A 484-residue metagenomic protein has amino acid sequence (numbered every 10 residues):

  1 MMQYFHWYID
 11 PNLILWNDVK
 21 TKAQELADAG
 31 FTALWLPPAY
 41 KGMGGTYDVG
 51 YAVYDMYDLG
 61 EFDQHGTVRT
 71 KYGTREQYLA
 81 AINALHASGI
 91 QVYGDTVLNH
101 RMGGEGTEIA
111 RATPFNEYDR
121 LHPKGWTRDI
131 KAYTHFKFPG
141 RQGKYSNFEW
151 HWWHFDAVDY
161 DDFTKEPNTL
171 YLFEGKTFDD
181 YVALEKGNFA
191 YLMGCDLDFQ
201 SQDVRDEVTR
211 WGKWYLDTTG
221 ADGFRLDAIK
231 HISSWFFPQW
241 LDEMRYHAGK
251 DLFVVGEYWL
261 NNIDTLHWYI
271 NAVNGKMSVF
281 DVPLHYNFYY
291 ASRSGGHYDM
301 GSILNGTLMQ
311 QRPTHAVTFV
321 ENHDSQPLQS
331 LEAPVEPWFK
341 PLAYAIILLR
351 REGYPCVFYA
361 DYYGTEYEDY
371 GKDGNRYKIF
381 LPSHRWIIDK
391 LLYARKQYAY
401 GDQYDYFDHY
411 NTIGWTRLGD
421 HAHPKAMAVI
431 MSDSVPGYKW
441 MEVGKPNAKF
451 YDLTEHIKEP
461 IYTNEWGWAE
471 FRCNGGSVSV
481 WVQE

Functional and structural regions predicted by a protein language model:
M1-I14, Y191-L197: Boundary/entry segment of secreted carbohydrate-active catalytic domains
M2, D18, A23-F31, P37-Y40 (+7 more regions): Active-site-proximal helices and loops of the catalytic beta/alpha 8
H6-Y8, G60-D63, D324: Short, histidine-centered active-site or binding-site loop motifs used for metal coordination, general acid-base
N12, W16, K71-Y78, S201 (+2 more regions): Solvent-exposed, acidic/flexible segments
D55-A84: Aromatic/His-enriched, Gly/Pro-containing loop or helix-boundary segments that lie immediately adjacent to catalytic
S146-D203, D217: Long, low-complexity, polar/charged, intrinsically disordered or flexibly structured peripheral segments
